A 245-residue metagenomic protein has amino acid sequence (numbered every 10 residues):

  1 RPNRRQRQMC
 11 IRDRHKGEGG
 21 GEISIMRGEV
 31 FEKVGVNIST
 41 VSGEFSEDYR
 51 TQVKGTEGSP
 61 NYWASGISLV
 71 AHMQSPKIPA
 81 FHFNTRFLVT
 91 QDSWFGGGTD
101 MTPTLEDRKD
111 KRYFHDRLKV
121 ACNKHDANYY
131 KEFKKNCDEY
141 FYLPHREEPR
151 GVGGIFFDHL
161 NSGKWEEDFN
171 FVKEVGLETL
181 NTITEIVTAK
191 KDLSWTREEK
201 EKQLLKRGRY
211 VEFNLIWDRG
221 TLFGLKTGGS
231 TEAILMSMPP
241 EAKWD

Functional and structural regions predicted by a protein language model:
R1-I11: Single conserved hydrophobic/aromatic residue that forms the stacking wall/gate of nucleotide- or nucleobase-binding
G17-S42, D138-L160, G208-Y210, N214-L215: Aromatic/basic-lined ligand-recognition segments that form π-stacking hydrophobic pockets flanked by Lys/Arg to engage
E22-G97: Internal mixed beta-strand/loop scaffold within catalytic domains of large alpha/beta enzymes
Y49-T51, E166-E167, L222-G228: Short conserved micro-motifs at the rims of enzyme active sites and ligand-binding pockets
Q91-K135: Compact, glycine/acidic-enriched structural inserts
A121-F171, I186-T188: Long, charged, mostly alpha-helical binding arms that flank functional sites
K164-L215, L222: Extended, compositionally biased non-globular segments
T221-D245: Long, contiguous binding/interaction regions
